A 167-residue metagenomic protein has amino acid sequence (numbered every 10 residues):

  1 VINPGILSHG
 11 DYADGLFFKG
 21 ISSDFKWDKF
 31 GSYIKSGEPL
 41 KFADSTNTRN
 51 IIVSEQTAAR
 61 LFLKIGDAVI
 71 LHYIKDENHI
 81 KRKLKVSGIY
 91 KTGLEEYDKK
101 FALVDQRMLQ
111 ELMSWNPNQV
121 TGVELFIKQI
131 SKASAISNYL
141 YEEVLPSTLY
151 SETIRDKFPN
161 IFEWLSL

Functional and structural regions predicted by a protein language model:
N3-S45, Q106: The feature marks short, hydrophobic/small-residue-biased sequence motifs that occur predominantly
K26-W27, T57-A58, L109-Q110: A generic structural signal for short hydrophobic patches within well-formed alpha-helices
A43-T46, R60-K64, S114-W115, W164: A short glycine-leucine-enriched loop at secondary-structure breakpoints that most characteristically corresponds
R49-N50, F101: A residue-level structural signature of the nucleotidyltransferase/glycosyltransferase Rossmann-like core
I52-A68: Short, solvent-exposed hinge/capping segments at secondary-structure junctions
I74-L167: Mechanotransmission and gating elements of multispan inner-membrane complexes involved in transport and envelope
